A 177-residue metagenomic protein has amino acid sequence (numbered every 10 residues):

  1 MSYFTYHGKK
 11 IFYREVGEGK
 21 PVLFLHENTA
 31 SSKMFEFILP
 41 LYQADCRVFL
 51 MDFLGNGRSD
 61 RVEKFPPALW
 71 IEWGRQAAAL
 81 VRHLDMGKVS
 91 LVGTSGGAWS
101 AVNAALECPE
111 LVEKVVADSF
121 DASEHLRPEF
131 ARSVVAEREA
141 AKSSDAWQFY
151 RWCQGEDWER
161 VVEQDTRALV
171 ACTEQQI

Functional and structural regions predicted by a protein language model:
M1-K10: N-terminal cap/lid segment of alpha/beta-hydrolase-fold proteins
K9-V62: Conserved HGGG/HGGXW glycine-rich cap/lid loop of the alpha/beta-hydrolase fold
P21, R47, G87-S90, E113-K114: Structural signature of beta-strand start/N-cap positions in the alpha/beta core of ABC transporter nucleotide-binding
F49-V92: Active-site loop/oxyanion-hole signature of alpha/beta-hydrolase fold enzymes
S95: Catalytic nucleophile serine of serine hydrolases, specifically the conserved "nucleophile elbow" pentapeptide
W99-E107, V112-S143: Flexible "cap/lid" loop of the alpha/beta hydrolase fold
A168-I177: Active-site nucleophile elbow and catalytic-triad environment of alpha/beta-hydrolase enzymes
